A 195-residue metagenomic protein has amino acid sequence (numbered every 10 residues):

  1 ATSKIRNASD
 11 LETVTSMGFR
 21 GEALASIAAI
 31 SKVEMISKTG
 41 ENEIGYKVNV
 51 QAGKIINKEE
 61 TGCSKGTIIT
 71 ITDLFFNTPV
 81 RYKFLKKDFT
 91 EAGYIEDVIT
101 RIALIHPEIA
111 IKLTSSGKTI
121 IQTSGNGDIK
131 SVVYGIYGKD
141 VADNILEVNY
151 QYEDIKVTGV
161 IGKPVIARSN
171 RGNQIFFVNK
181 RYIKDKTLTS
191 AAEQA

Functional and structural regions predicted by a protein language model:
A1-A195: N-terminal phosphate-binding caps/lids of nucleotide- and nucleic-acid-binding domains
